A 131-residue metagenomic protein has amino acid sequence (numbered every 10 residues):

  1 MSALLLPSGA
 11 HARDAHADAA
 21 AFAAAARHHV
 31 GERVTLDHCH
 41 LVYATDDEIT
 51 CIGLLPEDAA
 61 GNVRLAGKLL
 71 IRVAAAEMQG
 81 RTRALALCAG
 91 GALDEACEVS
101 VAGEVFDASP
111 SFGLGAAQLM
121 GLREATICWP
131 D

Functional and structural regions predicted by a protein language model:
M1-L5: Bacterial N-terminal signal peptides
P7-G9: N-terminal signal peptide c-region/cleavage motif recognized by signal peptidases
H11-D131: OB-fold and OB-like single-stranded nucleic-acid-recognition modules and their adjacent interaction interfaces
